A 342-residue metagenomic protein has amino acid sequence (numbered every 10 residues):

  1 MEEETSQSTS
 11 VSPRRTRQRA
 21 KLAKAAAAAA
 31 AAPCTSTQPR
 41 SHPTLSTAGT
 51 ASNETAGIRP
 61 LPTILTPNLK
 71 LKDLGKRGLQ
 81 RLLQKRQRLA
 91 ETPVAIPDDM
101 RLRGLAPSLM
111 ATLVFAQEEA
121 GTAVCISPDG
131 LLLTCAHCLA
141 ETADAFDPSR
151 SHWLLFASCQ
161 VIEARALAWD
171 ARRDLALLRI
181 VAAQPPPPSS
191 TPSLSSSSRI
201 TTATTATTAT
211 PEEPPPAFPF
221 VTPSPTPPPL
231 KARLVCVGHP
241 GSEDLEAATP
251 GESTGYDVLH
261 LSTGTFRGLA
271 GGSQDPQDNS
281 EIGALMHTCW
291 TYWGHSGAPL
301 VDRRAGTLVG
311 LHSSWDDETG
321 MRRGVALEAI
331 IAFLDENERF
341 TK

Functional and structural regions predicted by a protein language model:
M1-R59, T191-T205: Ser/Thr-rich, low-complexity intrinsically disordered regulatory regions
E3, P43-C125, L175: N-terminal activation segment of mature serine protease catalytic domains
R59-P60, L155, I200, T210-E212 (+1 more regions): Short glycine/Trp-rich loop-beta-loop segment that forms part of the substrate-binding cleft
D73-L89, A120, I126-L177, A182-L194 (+1 more regions): Catalytic-histidine neighborhood of serine endopeptidases, predominantly the chymotrypsin-like S1/PA family
P107-A116, A183-P192, R199, A209-F220 (+1 more regions): Active-site region of chymotrypsin-like
F115, A123, G130, T134 (+9 more regions): Terminal peptide-recognition signature
T134-A140, G238-G241, W293, G310-E318: Short beta->alpha transition motifs characteristic of CBS
P148-A164, L230-R233, D257-G271: Beta-strand/loop subdomains of soluble extracytoplasmic proteins
